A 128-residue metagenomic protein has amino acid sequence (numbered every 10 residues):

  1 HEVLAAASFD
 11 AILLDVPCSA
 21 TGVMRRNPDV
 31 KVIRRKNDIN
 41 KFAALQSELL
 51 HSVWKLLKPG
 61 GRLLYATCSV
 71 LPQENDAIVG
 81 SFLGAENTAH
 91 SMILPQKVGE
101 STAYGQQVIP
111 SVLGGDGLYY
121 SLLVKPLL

Functional and structural regions predicted by a protein language model:
H1, A6-L13, P17-A20, N40 (+1 more regions): C-terminal catalytic and target-recognition region of SAM-dependent MTase-like enzymes, primarily methyltransferases
T21-V32, C68: Conserved P-loop NTPase nucleotide-binding/switch module
R25-R26, R34-K36, R62, K97: Arginine residue identity/basic-tract feature
V30-K58: Glycine-rich S-adenosyl-L-methionine
